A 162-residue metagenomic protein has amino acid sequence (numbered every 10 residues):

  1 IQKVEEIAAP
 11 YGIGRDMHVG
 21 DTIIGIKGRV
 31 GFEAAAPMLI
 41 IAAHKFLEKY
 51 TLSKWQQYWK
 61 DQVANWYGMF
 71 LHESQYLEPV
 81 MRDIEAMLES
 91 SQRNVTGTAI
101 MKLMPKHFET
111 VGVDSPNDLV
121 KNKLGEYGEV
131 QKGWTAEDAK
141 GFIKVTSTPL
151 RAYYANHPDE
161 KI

Functional and structural regions predicted by a protein language model:
I1-I162: AMP-forming adenylation/ATP pyrophosphatase catalytic core
